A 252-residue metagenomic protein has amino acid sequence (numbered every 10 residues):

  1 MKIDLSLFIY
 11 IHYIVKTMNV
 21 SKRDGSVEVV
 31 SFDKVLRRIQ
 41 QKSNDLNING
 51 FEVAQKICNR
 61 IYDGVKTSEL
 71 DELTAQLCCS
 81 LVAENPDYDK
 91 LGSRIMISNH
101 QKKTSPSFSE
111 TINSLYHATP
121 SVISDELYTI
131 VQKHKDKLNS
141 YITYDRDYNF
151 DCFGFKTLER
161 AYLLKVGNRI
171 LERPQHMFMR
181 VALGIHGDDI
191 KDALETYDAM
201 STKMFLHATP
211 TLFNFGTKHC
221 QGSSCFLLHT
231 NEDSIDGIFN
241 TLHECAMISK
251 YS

Functional and structural regions predicted by a protein language model:
Y13-S252: Extended catalytic cores of very large enzyme megasubunits
